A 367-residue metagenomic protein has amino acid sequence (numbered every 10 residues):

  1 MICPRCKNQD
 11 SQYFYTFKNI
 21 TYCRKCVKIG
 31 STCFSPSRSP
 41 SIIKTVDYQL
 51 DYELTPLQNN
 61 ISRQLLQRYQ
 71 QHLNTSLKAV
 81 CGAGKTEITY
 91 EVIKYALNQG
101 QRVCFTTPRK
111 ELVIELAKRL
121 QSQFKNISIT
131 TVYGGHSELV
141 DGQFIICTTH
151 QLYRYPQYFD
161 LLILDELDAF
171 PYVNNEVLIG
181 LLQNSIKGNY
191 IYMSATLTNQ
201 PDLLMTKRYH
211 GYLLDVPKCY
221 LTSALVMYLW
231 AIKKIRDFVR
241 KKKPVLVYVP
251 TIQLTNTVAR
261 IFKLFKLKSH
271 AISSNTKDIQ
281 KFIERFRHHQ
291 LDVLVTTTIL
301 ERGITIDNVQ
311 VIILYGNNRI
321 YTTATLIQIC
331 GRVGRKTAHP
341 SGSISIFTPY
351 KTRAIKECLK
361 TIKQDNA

Functional and structural regions predicted by a protein language model:
I2-I42: Interdomain "pre-motor" coupling segment immediately N-terminal to P-loop NTPase/helicase cores
P40-I43, L197-F238: Interdomain hinge/linker at the junction between the two RecA-like core domains of SF2 helicases
L77-T86, A96, Q101-L116, R236-F262 (+1 more regions): Conserved strand-helix element at the start of the C-terminal RecA-like helicase core
I114, K118, I127-V140, H270-T297: Conserved helicase ATPase core of P-loop NTP-dependent helicases/translocases
T149-Y192: SF2 helicase catalytic motif II
F159-D165, E301-N317, S343-I346: A short beta-strand element within the Helicase C-terminal
V173-K187, R319-S341: Conserved SF2 helicase motif VI
K187-N199, K207, C330-T361: Conserved segment of the helicase C-terminal RecA-like domain
